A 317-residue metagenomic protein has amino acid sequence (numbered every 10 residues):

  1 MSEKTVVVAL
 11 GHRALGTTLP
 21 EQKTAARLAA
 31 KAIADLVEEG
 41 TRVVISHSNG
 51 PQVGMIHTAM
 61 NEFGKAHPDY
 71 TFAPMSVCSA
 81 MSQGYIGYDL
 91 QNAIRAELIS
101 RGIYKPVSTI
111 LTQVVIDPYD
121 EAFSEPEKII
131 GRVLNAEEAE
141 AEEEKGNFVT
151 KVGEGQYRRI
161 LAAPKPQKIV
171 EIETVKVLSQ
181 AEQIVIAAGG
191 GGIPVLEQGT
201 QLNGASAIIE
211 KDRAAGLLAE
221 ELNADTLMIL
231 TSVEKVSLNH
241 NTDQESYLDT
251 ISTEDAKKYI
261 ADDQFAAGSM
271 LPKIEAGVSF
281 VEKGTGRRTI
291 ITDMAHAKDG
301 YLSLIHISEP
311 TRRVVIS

Functional and structural regions predicted by a protein language model:
M1-S46, M55-E62, P74, V177-E182: N-terminal glycine-/serine-/threonine-rich phosphate-binding loop
V7-A9, R42-M55, P106-L111, V185-A188 (+2 more regions): Short beta-strand segments at enzyme active-site cores
A14-G16, G50-G54, I116-Y119, I193-V195 (+2 more regions): Short, active-site-adjacent cap segments at secondary-structure transitions
Q22-R27, A59-Y70, S124-R132, G199-A207 (+1 more regions): A glycine- and small-aliphatic-rich helix-loop capping segment at beta-alpha/alpha-beta transitions that lines
T24-K31, P74-L98, A162-S179, V185-E221 (+1 more regions): Polyanion-binding loop/helix "lid" in catalytic or ligand-binding cores
F63-V185: Ligand-binding beta-strand-loop-alpha-helix segment within the catalytic cores of soluble metabolic enzymes
E220, A224-T242, I291-H296: Acidic, metal-binding active-site segment of PIN/NYN-like and related structure-specific nucleases
I305-S317: Single conserved hydrophobic/aromatic residue that forms the stacking wall/gate of nucleotide- or nucleobase-binding
